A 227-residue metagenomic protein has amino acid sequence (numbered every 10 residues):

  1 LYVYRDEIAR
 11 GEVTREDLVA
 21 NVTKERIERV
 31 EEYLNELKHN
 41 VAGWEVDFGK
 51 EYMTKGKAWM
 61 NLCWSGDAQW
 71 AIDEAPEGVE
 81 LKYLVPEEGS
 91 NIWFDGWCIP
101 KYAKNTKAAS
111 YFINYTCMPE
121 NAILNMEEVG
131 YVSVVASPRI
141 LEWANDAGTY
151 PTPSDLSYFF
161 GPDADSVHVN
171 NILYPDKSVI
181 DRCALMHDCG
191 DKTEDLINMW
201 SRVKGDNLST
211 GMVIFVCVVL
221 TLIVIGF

Functional and structural regions predicted by a protein language model:
L1-K82: Ligand-binding pocket segment of bilobal, Venus flytrap-like solute-binding proteins
L1-V3, E31-N35, K50, T54 (+5 more regions): Non-transmembrane alpha-helical segments in soluble domains of secreted/periplasmic/extracellular proteins
T14-E16, D95-G96, K177-C183: Flexible glycine/proline-enriched surface loops and loop-helix/loop-strand junctions
K24-E28, D47, Y102-K107, P119 (+1 more regions): Soluble non-cytosolic domains of exported or imported proteins
Y33-N35, E77-K101: Periplasmic-binding protein-like
E51, S166-F227: Conserved C-terminal helix/tail region of periplasmic/extracytoplasmic solute-binding proteins
N91, P100-V179: Mature extracytoplasmic/periplasmic domains
